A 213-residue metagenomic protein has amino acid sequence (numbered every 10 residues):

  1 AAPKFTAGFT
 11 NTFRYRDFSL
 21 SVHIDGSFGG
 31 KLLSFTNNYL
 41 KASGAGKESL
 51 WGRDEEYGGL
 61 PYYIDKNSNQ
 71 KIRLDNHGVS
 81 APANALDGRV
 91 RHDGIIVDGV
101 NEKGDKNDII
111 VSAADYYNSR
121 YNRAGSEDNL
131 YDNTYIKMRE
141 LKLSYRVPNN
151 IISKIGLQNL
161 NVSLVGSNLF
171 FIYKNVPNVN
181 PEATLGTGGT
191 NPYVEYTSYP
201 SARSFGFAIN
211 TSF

Functional and structural regions predicted by a protein language model:
A1-F213: Outer/extracellular conduits and scaffolds centered on Gram-negative outer-membrane beta-barrels
